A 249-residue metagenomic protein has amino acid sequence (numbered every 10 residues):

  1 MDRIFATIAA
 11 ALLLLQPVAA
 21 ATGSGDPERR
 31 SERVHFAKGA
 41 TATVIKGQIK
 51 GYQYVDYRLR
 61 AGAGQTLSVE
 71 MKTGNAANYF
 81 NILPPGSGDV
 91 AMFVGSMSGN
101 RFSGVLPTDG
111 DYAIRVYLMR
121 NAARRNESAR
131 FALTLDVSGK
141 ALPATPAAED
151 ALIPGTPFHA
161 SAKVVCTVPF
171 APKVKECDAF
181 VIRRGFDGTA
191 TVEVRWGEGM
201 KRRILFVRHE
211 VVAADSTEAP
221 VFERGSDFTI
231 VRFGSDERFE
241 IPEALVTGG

Functional and structural regions predicted by a protein language model:
M1-I4: Positively charged n-region of N-terminal signal peptides that target proteins for export
T7-Q16: Bacterial N-terminal signal peptides
V18-G25: Boundary at the C-terminal end of the N-terminal hydrophobic targeting segment
G25-H35, Y57, Y112-T145: C-terminal edge strands of extracellular/lumenal beta-sandwich accessory domains
Q48-G110, R115-M119: Acidic, Ser/Thr/Pro-rich low-complexity intrinsically disordered segments
T66, N75-Y79, R130-A132, T189-T191 (+1 more regions): Exposed beta-strand and adjacent loop surfaces of beta-rich binding modules that mediate intermolecular recognition
M71, V105, R115-L135, F222 (+1 more regions): Short, exposed beta-strand-loop hairpins at the edges of beta-sheets in extracellular/periplasmic proteins
A141-G249: Cysteine-centric segments in proteins
